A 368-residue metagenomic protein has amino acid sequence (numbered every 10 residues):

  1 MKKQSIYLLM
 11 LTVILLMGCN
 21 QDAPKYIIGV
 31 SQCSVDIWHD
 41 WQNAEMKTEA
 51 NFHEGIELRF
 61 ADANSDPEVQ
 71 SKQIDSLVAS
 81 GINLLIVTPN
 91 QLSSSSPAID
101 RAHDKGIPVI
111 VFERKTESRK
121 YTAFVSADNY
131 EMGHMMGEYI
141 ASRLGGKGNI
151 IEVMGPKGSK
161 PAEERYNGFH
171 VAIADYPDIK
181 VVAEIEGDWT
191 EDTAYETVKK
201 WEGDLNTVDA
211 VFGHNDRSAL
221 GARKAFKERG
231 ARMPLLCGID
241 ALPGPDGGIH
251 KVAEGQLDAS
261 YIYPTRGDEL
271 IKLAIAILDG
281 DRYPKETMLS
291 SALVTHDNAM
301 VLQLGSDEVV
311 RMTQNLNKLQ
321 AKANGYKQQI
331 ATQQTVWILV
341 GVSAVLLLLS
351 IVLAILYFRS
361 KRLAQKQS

Functional and structural regions predicted by a protein language model:
Y7-L16: Bacterial N-terminal signal peptides
C19, K157, P161, A172-I173 (+1 more regions): Hinge/cleft segment of the Venus flytrap/periplasmic-binding protein
I27-E49, H53, L58-S71, T88-L92 (+1 more regions): Extracytoplasmic "Venus flytrap"
I28, Q32, M46, H134-P177 (+3 more regions): An alpha-beta-alpha
A50-A63, I150-E152, I173-E191: Short beta-strand elements in bilobed, periplasmic/extracellular small-molecule ligand-binding domains
Q70, V125-I150, T193-Y195, A219 (+2 more regions): Hydrophobic alpha-helical segments within soluble ligand-binding/sensing domains
L84-H103, F169, A183, G187-I249 (+1 more regions): Hydrophobic alpha-helical
L92-E131, S142, N149, G155 (+1 more regions): Flexible loop/hinge segments that line or gate small-molecule binding clefts
